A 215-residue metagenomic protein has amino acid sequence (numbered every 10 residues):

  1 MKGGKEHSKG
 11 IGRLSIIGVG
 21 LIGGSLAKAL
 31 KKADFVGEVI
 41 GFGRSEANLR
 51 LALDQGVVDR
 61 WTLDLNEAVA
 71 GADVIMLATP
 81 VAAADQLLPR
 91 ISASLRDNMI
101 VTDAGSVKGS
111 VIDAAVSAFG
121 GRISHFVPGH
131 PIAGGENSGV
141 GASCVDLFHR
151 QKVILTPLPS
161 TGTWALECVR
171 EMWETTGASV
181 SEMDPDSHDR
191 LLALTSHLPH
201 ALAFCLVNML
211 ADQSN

Functional and structural regions predicted by a protein language model:
K2-G71: NAD(P)+-binding Rossmann beta1-loop-alpha1 motif at the extreme N-terminus of oxidoreductases
R13, E38, H125, K152 (+1 more regions): Residues at the starts of beta-strands that form the adenosine-phosphate
L26, T62-L65, R90, A133 (+1 more regions): Catalytic cores of RNA-modifying enzymes
R44-S45, T79, A104: Short beta->alpha hinge that forms the Motif I/post-I loop of the SAM-binding pocket
A47-N48, A83, K108-V111: Conserved short alpha-helix immediately C-terminal to the canonical SAM/SAH-binding motif I of Rossmann-like
L65-I100: Rossmann-like NAD(P)-binding element
R90-G141: Rossmann-like NAD(P)(H) cofactor-binding subdomain of soluble oxidoreductases
V145-N215: Internal alpha-helical scaffold of NAD(P)-dependent oxidoreductase catalytic cores
